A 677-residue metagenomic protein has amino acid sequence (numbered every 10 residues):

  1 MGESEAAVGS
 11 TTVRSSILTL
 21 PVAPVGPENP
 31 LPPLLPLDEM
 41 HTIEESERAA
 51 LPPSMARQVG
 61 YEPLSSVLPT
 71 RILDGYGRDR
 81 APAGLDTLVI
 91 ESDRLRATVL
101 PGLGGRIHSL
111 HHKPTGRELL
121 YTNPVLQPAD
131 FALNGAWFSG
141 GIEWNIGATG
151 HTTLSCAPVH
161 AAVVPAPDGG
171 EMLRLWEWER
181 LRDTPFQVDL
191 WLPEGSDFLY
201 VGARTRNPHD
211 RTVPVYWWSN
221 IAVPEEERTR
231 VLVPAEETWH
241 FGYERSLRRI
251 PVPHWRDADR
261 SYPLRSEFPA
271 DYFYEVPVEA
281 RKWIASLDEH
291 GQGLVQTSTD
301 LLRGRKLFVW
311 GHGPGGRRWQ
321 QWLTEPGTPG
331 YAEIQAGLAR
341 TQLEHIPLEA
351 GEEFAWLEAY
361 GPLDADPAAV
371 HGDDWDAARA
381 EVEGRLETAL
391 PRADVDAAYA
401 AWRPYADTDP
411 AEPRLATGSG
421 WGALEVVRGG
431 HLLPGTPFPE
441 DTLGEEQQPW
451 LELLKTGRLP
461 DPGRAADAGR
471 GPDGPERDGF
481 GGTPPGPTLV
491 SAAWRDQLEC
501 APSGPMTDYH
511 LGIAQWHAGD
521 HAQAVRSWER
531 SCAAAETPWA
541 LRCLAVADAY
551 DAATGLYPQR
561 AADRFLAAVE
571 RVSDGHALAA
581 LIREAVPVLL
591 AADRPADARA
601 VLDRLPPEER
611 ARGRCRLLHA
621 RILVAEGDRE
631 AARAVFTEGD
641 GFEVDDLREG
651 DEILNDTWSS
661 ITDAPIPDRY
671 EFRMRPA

Functional and structural regions predicted by a protein language model:
G2-P52, L88, R211-Y216, N220-I346 (+1 more regions): A contiguous, surface-exposed recognition patch within enzymatic or periplasmic domains that forms
E5-G60, L85-P158: Acidic-aromatic substrate-binding/catalytic surfaces of carbohydrate-active enzymes
A50-E91, E143-D197, E227, P314-Q342: Extended, loop-rich substrate-binding clefts of extracytoplasmic carbohydrate-active enzymes
D79, A97-T115, L175-E227, V233-E237 (+1 more regions): Acidic, contiguous internal or C-terminal segments within carbohydrate-active enzymes that form a structured patch used
L88, A203, P347-D364: Short Pro-Gly-centered flexible turn/kink motifs
A518, D551-L556, A592, E626: Structural motif corresponding to the intra-repeat A-B loop/turn of tetratricopeptide repeats
P607, V624-L647: TPR/TPR-like (Sel1-like) alpha-helical repeat modules
